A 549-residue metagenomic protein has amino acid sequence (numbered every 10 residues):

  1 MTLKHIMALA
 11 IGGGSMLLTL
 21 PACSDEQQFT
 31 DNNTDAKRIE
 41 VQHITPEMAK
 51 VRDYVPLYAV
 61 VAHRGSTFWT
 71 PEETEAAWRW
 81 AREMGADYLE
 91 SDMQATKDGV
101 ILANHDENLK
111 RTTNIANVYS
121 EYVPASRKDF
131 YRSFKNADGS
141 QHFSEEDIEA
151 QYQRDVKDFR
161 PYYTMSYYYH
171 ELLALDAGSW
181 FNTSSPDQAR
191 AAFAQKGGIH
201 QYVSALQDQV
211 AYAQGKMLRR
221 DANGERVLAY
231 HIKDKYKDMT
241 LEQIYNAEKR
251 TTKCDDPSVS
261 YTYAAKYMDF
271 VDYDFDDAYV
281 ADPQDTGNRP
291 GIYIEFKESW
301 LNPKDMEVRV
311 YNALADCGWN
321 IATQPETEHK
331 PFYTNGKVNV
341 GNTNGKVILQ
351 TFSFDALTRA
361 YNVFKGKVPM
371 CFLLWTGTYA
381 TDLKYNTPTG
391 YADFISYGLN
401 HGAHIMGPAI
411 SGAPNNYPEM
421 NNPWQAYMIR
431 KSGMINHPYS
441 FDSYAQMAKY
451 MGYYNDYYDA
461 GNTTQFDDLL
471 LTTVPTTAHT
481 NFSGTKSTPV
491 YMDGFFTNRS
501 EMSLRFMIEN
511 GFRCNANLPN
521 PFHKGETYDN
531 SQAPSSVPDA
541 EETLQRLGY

Functional and structural regions predicted by a protein language model:
M1-P21: Sec-dependent bacterial lipoprotein signal peptides
C23-Y549: Phosphate-group recognition and catalysis centered on beta-loop-alpha active-site segments
